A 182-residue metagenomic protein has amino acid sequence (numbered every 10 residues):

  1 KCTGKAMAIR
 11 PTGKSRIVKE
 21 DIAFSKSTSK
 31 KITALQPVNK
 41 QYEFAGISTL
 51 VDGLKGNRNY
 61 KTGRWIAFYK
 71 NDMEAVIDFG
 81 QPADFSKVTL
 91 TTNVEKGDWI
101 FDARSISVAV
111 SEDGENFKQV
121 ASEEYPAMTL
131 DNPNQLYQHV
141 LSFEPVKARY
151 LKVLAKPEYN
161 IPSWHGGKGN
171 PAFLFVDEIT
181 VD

Functional and structural regions predicted by a protein language model:
K1-E74: Short, compositionally stereotyped local motifs that mark structural "simplifiers"
F24-S25, P37-K40, E95, S122-L130: Short, solvent-exposed aromatic-acidic interface loops
A45-S48, E124-N134: Noncatalytic linker/hinge segments flanking ATPase motor cores
R58-A121, Y125, Q135-D182: Aromatic, loop-rich ligand-recognition surfaces of beta-strand-rich domains
